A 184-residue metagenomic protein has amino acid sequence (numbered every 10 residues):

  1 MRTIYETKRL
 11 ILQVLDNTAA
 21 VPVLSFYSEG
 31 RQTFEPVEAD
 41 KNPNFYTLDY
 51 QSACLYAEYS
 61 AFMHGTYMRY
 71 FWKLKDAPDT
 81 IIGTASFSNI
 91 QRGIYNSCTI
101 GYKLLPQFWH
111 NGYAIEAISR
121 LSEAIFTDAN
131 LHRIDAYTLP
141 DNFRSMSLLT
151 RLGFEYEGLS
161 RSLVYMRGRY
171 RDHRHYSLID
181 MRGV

Functional and structural regions predicted by a protein language model:
M1-P22, F26-P36, R69, K73-V184: Acyl-donor (CoA/ACP) binding surface of acyl/acetyltransferases
E35-A57: Conserved GNAT-fold acetyl-CoA-binding loop/helix
D40, S60-M63, N96, Y102: A broadly tuned "polar low-complexity/structure-edge" signature
P43-N44, Y56-F71: A short helix-loop-beta-strand connector motif used in the catalytic cores of GNAT acetyltransferases and, in some
